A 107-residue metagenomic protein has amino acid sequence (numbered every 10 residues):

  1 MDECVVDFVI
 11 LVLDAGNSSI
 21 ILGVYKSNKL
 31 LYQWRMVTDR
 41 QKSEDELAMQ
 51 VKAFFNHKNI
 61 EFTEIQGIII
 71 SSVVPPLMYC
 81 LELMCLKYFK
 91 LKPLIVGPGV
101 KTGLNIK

Functional and structural regions predicted by a protein language model:
I10-V51: Short glycine-rich, Thr/Ser-proximal phosphate-binding strand/loop in the N-terminal lobe of ATP-dependent enzymes
K26, A53, L83, K87: Short, well-ordered alpha-helices that flank and scaffold nucleotide-derived cofactor binding pockets
Q33, Q50-Q66: Conserved active-site "lid/cap" helical segment
E61-K107: Short beta-strand-loop/turn "lid" adjacent to the catalytic site in phosphate-handling enzymes
